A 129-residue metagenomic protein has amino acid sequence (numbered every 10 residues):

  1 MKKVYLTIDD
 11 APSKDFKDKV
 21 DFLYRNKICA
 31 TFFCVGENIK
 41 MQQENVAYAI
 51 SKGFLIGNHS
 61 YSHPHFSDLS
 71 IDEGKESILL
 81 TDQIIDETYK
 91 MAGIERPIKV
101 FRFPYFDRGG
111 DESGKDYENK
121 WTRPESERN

Functional and structural regions predicted by a protein language model:
M1-F103, R108: Active-site beta->alpha N-cap acidic-glycine motif
E118-N129: His/Asp/Glu-enriched short active-site or ligand-binding loop at hydrolase and phosphoryl-transfer sites
